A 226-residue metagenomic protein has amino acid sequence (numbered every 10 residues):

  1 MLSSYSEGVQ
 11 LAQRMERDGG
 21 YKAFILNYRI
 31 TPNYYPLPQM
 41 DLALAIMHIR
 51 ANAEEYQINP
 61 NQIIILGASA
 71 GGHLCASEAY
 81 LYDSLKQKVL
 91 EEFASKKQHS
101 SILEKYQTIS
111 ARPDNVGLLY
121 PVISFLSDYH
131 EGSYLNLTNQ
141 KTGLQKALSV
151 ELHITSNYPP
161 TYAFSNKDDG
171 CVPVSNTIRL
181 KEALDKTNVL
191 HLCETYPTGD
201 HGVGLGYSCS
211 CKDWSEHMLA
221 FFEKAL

Functional and structural regions predicted by a protein language model:
S3-S6, L11, F24-P60, Y207-D213: Catalytic nucleophile-loop/oxyanion-hole region of alpha/beta-hydrolase and closely related hydrolase-like folds
A23, I63, T161, H191: Hydrophobic anchor at the start of a short beta-strand that flanks the dinucleotide cofactor-binding loop
N27-T31, V122, P197-G199: Short beta-to-alpha linker loops that shape the active-site pocket of alpha/beta-hydrolase fold enzymes
L44-H130, Q145: Primarily recognizes the serine-hydrolase "nucleophile elbow" in alpha/beta-hydrolase and SGNH/GDSL folds
H99-Y106, T138-H153, Y158-P159: Active-site nucleophile elbow and catalytic-triad environment of alpha/beta-hydrolase enzymes
S110-D114, S156-T161: Short, proline-enriched alpha-helix->beta-strand connector loops that line the catalytic pocket of alpha/beta-hydrolase
Y162-S165, D169: Short beta-strand/loop motif that positions the catalytic acidic residue of the alpha/beta-hydrolase fold
V174, I178-L226: C-terminal catalytic histidine-bearing segment of alpha/beta-hydrolase fold enzymes
